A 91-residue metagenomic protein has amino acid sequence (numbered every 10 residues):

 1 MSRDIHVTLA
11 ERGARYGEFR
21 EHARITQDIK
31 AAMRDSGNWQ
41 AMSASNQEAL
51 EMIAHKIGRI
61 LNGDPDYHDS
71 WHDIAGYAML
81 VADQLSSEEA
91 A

Functional and structural regions predicted by a protein language model:
M1-A91: Intrinsically disordered, low-complexity regulatory regions that flank transcription factor DNA-binding cores
